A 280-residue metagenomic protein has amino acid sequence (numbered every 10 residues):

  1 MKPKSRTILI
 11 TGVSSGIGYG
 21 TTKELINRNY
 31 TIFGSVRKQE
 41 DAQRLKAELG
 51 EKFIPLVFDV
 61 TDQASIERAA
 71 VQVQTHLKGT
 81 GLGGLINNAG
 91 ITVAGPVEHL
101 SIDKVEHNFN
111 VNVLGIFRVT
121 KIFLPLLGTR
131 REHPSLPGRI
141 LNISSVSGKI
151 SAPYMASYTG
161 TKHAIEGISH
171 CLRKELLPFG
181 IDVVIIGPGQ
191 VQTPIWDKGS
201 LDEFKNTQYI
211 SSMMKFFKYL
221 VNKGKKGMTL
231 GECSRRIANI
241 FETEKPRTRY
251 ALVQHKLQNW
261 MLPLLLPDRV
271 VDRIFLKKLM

Functional and structural regions predicted by a protein language model:
S14-G16: Conserved glycine-rich cofactor-binding loop
F58-V71, I102: The beta1-alpha1 cofactor-binding region of Rossmann-like NAD(H)/NADP(H)-dependent oxidoreductases
P96-V97, S101-E106: Substrate-binding pocket helix/loop in short-chain dehydrogenase/reductase
E98, I150-S157: Active-site loop immediately N-terminal to the catalytic Tyr-X3-Lys motif of short-chain dehydrogenase/reductase
T120, T161-A164: Active-site helix of classical SDR
S145: Residue(s) in the substrate-gating loop at a strand-loop-helix junction that position the organic substrate next
R173, L177-G224: C-terminal beta-strand-loop-alpha-helix "lid" module of Rossmann-like NAD(P)-dependent dehydrogenases
